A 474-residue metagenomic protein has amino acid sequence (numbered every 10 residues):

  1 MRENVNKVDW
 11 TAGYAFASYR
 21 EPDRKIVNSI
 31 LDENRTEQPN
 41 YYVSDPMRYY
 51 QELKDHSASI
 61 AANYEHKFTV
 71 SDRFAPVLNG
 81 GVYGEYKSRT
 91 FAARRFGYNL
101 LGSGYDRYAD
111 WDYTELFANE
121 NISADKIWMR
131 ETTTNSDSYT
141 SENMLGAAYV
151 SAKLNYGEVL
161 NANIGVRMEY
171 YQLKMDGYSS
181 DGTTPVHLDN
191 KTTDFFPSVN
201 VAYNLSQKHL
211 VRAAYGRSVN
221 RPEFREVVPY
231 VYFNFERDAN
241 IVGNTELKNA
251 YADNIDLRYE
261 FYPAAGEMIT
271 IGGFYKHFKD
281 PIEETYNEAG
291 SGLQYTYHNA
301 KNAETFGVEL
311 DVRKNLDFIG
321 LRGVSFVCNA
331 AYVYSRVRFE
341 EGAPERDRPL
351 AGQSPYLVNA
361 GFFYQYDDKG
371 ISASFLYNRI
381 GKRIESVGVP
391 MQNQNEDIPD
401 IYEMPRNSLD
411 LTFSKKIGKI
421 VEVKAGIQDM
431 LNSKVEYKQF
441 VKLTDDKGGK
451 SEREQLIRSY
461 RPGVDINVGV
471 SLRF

Functional and structural regions predicted by a protein language model:
R2-K7, F68-L78, V159, S206-K208 (+5 more regions): Short loop/turn motifs that connect adjacent beta-strands in outer-membrane beta-barrel proteins
N6-A12, P76-V82, A162-V166, P197 (+9 more regions): Transmembrane beta-strands of outer-membrane beta-barrel proteins
Y14-R20, E52, H56-A58, H66-F68 (+12 more regions): Transmembrane beta-strands of outer-membrane beta-barrel pores
S18, M47, K67-F68, R73-S206 (+1 more regions): Signature of Gram-negative outer-membrane beta-barrel scaffolds
I60-A61, N244, K248, N254 (+3 more regions): Outer membrane beta-barrel strand-and-loop segments of large Gram-negative receptors, especially TonB-dependent
E115-F117, N121-I127, Q172, Q207-N254 (+4 more regions): Surface-exposed extracellular loop regions of Gram-negative outer-membrane beta-barrel proteins, predominantly
Y275-H277, T296-V387: Gram-negative outer-membrane beta-barrel transporters
R379-M391, S414-F474: C-terminal beta-signal and adjacent terminal beta-strands/loops of Gram-negative outer-membrane beta-barrel proteins
